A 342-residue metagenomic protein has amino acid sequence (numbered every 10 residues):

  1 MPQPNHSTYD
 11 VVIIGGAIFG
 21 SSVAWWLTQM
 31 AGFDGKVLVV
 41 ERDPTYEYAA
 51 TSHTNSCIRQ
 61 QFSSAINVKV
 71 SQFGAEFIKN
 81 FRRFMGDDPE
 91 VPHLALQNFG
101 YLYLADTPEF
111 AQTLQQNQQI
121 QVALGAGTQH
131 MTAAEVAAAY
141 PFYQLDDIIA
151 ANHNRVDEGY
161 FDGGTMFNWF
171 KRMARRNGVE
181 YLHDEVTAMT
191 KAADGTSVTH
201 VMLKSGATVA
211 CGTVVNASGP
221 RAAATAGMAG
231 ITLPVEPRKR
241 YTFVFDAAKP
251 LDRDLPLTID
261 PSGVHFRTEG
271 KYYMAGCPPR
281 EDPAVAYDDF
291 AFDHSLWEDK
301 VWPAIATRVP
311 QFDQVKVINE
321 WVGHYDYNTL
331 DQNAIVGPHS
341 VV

Functional and structural regions predicted by a protein language model:
Q3-F19, L38: Beta1/beta-strand and adjacent pyrophosphate-binding region of the FAD-binding site in flavoprotein oxidoreductases
F19, T45, R221: Conserved Rossmann-like nucleotide-cofactor binding loop
T28-A50: Glycine-rich FAD pyrophosphate-binding loop
N55-A139, G263-H265: Dinucleotide-binding Rossmann-like beta1-alpha1 core, especially the glycine-rich loop that anchors the ADP
K69-Q72, Y103-T113, H153-R172, D289-W297: Short beta-strand to alpha-helix junction loop
E90-P92, T232, A247-V341: Active-site lid/adjacent beta-loop-alpha segment flanking the redox-cofactor pocket in flavoenzymes
H153-T213, R221: Helical element adjacent to the flavin cofactor pocket in flavoenzyme catalytic cores
K204-D254: Central helical "cap/lid" subdomain
